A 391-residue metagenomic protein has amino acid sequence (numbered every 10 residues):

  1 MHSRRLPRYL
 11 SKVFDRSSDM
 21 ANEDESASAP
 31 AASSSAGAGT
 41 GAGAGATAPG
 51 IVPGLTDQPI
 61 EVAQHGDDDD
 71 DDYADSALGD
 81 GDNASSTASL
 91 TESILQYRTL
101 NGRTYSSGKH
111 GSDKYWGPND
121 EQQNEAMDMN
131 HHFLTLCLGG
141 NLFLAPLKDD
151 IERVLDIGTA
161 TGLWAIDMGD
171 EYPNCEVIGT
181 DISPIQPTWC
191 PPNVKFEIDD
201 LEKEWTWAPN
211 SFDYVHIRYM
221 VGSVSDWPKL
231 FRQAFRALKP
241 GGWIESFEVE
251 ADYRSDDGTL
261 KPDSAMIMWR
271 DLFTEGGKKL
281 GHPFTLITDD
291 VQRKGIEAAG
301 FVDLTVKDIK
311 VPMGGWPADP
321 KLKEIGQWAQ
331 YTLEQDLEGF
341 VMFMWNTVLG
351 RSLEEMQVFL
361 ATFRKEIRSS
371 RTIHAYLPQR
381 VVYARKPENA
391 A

Functional and structural regions predicted by a protein language model:
H2-P118, E125: N-terminal auxiliary segments of SAM/dcSAM-dependent transferases
D19, D24-E25, A299-A391: C-terminal lobe and adjacent flexible extensions of AdoMet/dcAdoMet transferase-like proteins
T104-Y105, H110-S112, T159-G162, I182-I185 (+8 more regions): Conserved beta-strand elements of beta-rich interaction domains across eukaryotes, especially beta-propellers
P118-R153, L163, D167: Conserved alpha-helix/loop element of class I SAM-dependent methyltransferases that forms part of the SAM/SAH-binding
K148-P209, Y214, K229: Class I SAM-dependent methyltransferase SAM/SAH-binding core
N210-Y219, E245: Short SAM/SAH-binding signature in class I
G222, W243-E338: Conserved catalytic/acceptor-binding region of the Class I
P228-W243: A short glycine-rich, Lys/Arg-flanked "PGG" loop and its adjoining helix->strand segment in the class I
